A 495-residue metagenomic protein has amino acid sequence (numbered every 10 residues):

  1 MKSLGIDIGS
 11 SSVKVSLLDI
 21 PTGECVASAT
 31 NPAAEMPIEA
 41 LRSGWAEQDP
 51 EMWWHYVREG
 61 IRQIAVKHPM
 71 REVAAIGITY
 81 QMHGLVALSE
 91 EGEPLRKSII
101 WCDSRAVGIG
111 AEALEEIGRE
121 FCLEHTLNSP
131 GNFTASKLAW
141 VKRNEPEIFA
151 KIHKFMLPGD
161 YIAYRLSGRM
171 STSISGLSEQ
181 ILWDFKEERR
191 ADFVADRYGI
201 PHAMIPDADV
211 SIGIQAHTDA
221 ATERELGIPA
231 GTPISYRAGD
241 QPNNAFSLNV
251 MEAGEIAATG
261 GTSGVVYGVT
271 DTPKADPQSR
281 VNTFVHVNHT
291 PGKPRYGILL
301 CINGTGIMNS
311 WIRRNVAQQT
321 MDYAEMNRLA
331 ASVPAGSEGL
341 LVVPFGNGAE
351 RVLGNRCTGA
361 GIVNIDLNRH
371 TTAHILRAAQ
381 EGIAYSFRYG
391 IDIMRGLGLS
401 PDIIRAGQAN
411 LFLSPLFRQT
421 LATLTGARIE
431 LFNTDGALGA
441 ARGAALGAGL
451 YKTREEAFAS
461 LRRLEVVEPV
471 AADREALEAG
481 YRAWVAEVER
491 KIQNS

Functional and structural regions predicted by a protein language model:
M1-R96, K151, E223-R224, I228-P233 (+4 more regions): N-terminal glycine/serine-rich phosphate-binding loop of ATP-dependent small-molecule kinases, especially carbohydrate
S3-G5, L17, V107, A111-R169 (+2 more regions): Active-site core segments that coordinate phosphate-bearing ligands/cofactors across diverse enzyme families
G23, D49, I76, D103 (+3 more regions): Residue-level signal for inorganic ion chemistry
V26-A29, P206, E465: Structural signal for short hydrophobic segments within the conserved structured cores of catalytic domains across
G44, R62-W101, L127-N132, G159 (+3 more regions): Short beta-strand-loop/turn "lid" adjacent to the catalytic site in phosphate-handling enzymes
P69-E72, M204, A384, S400: Short loop/turn motifs at secondary-structure junctions
D103, A216-A221: Short, glycine/charge-rich flexible loops or terminal/linker lids adjacent to PRPP-binding catalytic cores
Y198-V210: A conserved helix-loop-beta module that forms one wall/lid of the active-site cleft in ATP-utilizing catalytic domains
